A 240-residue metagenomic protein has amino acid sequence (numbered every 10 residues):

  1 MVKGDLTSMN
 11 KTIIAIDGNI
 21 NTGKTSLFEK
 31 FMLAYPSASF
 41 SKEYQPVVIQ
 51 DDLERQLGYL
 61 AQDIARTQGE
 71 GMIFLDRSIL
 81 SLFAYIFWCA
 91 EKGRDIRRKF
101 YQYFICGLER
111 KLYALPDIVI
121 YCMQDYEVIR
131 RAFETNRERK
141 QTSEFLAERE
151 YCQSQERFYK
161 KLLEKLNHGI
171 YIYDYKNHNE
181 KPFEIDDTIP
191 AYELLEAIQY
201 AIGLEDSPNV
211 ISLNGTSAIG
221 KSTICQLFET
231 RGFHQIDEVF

Functional and structural regions predicted by a protein language model:
M1-S8: Short, Lys/Arg-enriched N-terminal segments with co-localized hydrophobic residues within the first ~10-30 amino acids
N10-I14, P208-V210: Extreme N-terminal starter segment of soluble prokaryotic enzymes
N21, A218: Walker A (P-loop) phosphate-binding loop of P-loop NTPases
K24, K221: Conserved lysine of the Walker
E29-G69, Q226-F240: Conserved substrate/cofactor phosphate-moiety recognition/catalytic segment in nucleotide-dependent phosphotransferases
Q50-D95: Conserved nucleotide-sensing/catalytic segment adjacent to the nucleotide-binding pocket in NTP-handling enzymes
C89-F158: A glycine- and Lys/Arg-enriched "phosphate-lid" helix/loop adjacent to the NTP-binding pocket of small-molecule kinases
E134-S212, T216, L227: NTP-dependent small-molecule kinase module
